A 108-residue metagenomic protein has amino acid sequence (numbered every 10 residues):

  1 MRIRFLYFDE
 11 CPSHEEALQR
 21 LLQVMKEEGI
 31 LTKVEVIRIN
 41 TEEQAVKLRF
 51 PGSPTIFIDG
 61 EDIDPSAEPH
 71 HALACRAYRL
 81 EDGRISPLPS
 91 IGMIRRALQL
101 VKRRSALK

Functional and structural regions predicted by a protein language model:
M1-E28: Local sequence-structure signature of Cys/Sec-based thiol-disulfide redox active-site neighborhoods
C11, E42, D64: Surface-exposed, flexible loop/turn segments at secondary-structure boundaries
L18-L21, P51-G52, H70-A72: Short, glycine/charged-enriched secondary-structure capping and boundary segments
L31-E42: Thiol-based oxidoreductase modules, predominantly thioredoxin-like and allied folds used for disulfide exchange
E43-R49: Acidic pyrophosphate-coordinating catalytic loop
R49-S66: Short, structured active-site "lid" loops
E61-K102: Non-catalytic, surface beta->alpha helical segment in thiol-disulfide oxidoreductase systems
K102-K108: N-terminal leader/targeting and pre-domain segments
